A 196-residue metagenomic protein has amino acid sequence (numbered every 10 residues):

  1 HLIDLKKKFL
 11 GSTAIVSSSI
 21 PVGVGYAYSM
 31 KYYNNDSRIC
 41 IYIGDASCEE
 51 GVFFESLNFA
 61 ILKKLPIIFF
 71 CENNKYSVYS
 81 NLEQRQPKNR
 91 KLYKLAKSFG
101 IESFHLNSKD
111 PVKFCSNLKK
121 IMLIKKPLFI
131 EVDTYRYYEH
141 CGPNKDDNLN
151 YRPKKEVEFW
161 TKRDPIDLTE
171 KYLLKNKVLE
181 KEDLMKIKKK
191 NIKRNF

Functional and structural regions predicted by a protein language model:
H1-K63, N81-K88, Y93, S98-G100: Cofactor-binding active-site loop characterized by glycine-rich and histidine/acidic residues
K6, I43-E49, C71-S77, K109-V112 (+1 more regions): Acidic, glycine-rich active-site loops and adjacent beta-strand->loop/helix elements that engage anionic groups
K31-N35, K88-K120, K162-K188: Conserved thiamine diphosphate
S37-I41, I67, I124-I130: Generic beta-sheet signal
V52, Y79-L82, S116, H140-P143: Short, well-ordered secondary-structure micro-motifs
I61-C71: A glycine-rich helix N-cap at a beta->alpha junction
K75-L82, I101-L106, N148-E158, D183-L184: Short beta-alpha connecting loops at secondary-structure transitions that line or flank enzyme active sites
L123-F196: Glycine/aspartate-rich loop-and-adjacent alpha/beta segment that forms the canonical ThDP
